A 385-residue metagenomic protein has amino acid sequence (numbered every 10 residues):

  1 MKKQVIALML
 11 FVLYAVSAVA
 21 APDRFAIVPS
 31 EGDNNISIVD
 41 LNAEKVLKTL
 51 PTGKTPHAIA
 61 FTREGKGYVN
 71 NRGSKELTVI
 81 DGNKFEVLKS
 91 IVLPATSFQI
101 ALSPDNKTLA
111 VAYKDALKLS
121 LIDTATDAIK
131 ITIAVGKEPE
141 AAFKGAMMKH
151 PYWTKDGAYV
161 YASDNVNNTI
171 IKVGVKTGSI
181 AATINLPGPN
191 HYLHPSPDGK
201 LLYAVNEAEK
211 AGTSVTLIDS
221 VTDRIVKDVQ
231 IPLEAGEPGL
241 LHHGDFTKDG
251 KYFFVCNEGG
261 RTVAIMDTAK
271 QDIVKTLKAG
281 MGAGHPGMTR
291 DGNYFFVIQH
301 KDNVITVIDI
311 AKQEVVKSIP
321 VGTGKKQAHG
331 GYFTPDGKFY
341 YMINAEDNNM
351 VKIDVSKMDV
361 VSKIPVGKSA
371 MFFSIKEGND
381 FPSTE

Functional and structural regions predicted by a protein language model:
Q4, F11-E385: Predominantly soluble domains enriched in secretory-pathway, periplasmic, or organellar proteins
